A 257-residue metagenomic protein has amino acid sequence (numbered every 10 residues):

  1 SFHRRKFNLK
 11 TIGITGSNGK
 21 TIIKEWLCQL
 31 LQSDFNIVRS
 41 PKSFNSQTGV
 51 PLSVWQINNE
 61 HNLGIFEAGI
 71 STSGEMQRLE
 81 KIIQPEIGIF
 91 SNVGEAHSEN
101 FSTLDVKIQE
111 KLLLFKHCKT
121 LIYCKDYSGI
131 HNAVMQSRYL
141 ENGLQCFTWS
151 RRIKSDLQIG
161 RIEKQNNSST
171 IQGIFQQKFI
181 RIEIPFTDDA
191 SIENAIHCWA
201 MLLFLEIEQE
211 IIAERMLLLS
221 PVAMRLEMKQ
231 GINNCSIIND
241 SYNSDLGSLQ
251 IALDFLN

Functional and structural regions predicted by a protein language model:
S1-K125, I130-N142, L205: Phosphate-binding loop of NTP-binding sites
W26, G49, I196-A200, I251: Short amphipathic alpha-helical face segments that pack within enzyme cores and frequently flank/anchor catalytic
S40-P41, F66-E67, I159-G160, I184-P185 (+2 more regions): Thr-Gly-centered strand-to-loop micro-motif
S43-S46, T72, S191, Y242-D245 (+1 more regions): Short, conserved glycine- and acidic-residue-centered signature motifs in active-site or ligand-binding loops
E75-M76, I212, L249-A252: Hydrophobic side chains in well-ordered alpha-helices
E86-S236: Acidic, Mg2+-coordinating active-site environments of NTP-dependent enzymes
K107, I238, N243-N257: AMP-binding/adenylate-forming catalytic core of the ANL superfamily
